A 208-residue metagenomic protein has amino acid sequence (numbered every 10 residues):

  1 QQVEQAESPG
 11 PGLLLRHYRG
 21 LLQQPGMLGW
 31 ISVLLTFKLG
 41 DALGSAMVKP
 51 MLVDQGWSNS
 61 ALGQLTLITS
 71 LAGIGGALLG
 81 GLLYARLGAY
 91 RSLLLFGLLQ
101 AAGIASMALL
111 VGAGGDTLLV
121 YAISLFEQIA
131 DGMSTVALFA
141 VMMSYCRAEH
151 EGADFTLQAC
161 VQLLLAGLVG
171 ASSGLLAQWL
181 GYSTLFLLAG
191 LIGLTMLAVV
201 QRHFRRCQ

Functional and structural regions predicted by a protein language model:
Q2-I31: Juxtamembrane intracellular "pre-TM" segments in multi-pass secondary transporters
A46-L62: Short amphipathic helix-loop junctions that connect adjacent transmembrane helices in Major Facilitator Superfamily/SLC
G76-Y90, A177-Q178: Helix-to-loop junctions at the C-terminal end of transmembrane segments in multipass secondary transporters
L98-G115: C-terminal ends and interior cores of transmembrane alpha-helices in multi-pass membrane transporters/permeases
T117-S134: Hydrophobic core of transmembrane alpha-helices in multi-pass small-molecule transporters, especially MFS/SLC-type
G132-R147: Intracellular juxtamembrane helix-capping segments at the cytosolic ends of symmetry-related transmembrane helices
E149-Q178: A late C-terminal transmembrane helix in Major Facilitator Superfamily
L187-Q208: Multi-pass alpha-helical transporter architecture, strongest for 12-TM Major Facilitator/SLC carriers used
